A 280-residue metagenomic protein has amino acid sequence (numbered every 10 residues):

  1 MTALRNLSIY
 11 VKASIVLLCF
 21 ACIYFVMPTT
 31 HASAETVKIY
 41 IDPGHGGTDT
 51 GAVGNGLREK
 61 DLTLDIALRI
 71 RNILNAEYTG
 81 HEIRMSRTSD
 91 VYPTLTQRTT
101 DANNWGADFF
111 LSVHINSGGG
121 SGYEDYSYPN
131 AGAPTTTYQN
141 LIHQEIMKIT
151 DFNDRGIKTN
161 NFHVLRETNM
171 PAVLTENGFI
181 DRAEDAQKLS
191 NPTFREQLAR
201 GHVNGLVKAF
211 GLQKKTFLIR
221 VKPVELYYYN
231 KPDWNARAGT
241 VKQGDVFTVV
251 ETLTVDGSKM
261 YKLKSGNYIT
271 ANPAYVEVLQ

Functional and structural regions predicted by a protein language model:
T2-A34: Sec-dependent N-terminal signal peptides of Gram-positive bacterial secreted proteins and lipoproteins
T29-T36, V207-K222, V278-Q280: Low-complexity, Pro/Thr/Ser/Gly/Ala-rich linker/spacer regions in secreted, extracellular modular proteins
S33-N140: Catalytic-core regions of hydrolytic enzymes
Y40, G51, W105, F110-G120 (+2 more regions): Active-site-adjacent mobile loop/cap segments within catalytic or ligand-binding domains
G44-G46, T88-S89, N116, N130 (+4 more regions): Solvent-exposed coil/turn segments that connect beta secondary-structure elements in extracytoplasmic/periplasmic
Y78-M85, I149, N153-R155, T252-L253: Short, well-structured beta-strand/strand-turn elements
P134-K158: Active-site-adjacent substrate-binding region of metalloamidase/peptidase-like peptide-processing proteins
K215-K262, N267-I269, P273-Q280: Beta-loop motif signature
